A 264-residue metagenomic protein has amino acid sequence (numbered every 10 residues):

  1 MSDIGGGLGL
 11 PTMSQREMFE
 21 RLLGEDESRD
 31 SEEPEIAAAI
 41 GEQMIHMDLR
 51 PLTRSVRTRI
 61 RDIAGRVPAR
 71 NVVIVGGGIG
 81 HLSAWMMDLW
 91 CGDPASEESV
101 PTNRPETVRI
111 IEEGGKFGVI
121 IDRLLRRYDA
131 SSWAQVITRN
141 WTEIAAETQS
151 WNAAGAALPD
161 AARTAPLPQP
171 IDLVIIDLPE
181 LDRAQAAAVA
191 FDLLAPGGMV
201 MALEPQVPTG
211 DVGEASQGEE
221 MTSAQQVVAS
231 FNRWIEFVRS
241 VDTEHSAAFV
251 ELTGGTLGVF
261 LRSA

Functional and structural regions predicted by a protein language model:
M1-V67: Rossmann-like AdoMet
T58, H81, W85, K116: Conserved SAM/SAH-binding loop-helix junction of Class I S-adenosyl-L-methionine-dependent methyltransferases
V67-I79: Conserved class I S-adenosyl-L-methionine
A69, P170-D172: Local beta-strand N-terminus motif with an aromatic residue
V75-G76, I111-E113: Conserved beta-strand/loop positions that form the S-adenosyl-L-methionine
I79-P105: Conserved SAM-binding loop of SAM-dependent methyltransferases across substrates and taxa, primarily the Class I
G114-Q169, L181: S-adenosyl-L-methionine
L181-A264: C-terminal substrate-binding/active-site "lid" region of AdoMet-derived donor-dependent transferases
